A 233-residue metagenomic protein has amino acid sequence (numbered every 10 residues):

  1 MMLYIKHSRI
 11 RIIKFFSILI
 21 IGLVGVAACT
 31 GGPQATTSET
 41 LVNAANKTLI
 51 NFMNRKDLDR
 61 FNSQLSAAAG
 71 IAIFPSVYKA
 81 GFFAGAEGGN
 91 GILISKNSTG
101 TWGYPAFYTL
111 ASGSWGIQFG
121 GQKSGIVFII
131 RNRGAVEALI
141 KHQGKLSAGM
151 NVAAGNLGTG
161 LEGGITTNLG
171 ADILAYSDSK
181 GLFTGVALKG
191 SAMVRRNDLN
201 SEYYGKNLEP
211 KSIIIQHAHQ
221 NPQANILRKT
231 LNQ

Functional and structural regions predicted by a protein language model:
M2-S17: Bacterial N-terminal signal peptides that target proteins for export
F16-V24: Sec-dependent N-terminal signal peptides
V26-A28: C-terminal motif of bacterial Sec signal peptides marking the signal peptidase cleavage site
T30-Q233: Small-residue-enriched, tightly packed secondary-structure blocks
